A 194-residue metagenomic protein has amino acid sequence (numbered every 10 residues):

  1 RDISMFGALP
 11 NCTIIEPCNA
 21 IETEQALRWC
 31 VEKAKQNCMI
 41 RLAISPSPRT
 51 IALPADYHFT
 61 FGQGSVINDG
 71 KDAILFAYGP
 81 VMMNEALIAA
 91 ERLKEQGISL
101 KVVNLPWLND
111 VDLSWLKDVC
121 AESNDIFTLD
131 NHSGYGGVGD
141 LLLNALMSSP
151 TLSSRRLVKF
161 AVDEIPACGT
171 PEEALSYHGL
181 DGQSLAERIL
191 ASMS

Functional and structural regions predicted by a protein language model:
R1-K33: Conserved thiamine diphosphate
A20, I40, S45: Midchain, well-structured core segments that form catalytic/ion-binding scaffolds
N37: Short, surface-exposed loop/strand segments
A43-S194: Thiamine diphosphate
